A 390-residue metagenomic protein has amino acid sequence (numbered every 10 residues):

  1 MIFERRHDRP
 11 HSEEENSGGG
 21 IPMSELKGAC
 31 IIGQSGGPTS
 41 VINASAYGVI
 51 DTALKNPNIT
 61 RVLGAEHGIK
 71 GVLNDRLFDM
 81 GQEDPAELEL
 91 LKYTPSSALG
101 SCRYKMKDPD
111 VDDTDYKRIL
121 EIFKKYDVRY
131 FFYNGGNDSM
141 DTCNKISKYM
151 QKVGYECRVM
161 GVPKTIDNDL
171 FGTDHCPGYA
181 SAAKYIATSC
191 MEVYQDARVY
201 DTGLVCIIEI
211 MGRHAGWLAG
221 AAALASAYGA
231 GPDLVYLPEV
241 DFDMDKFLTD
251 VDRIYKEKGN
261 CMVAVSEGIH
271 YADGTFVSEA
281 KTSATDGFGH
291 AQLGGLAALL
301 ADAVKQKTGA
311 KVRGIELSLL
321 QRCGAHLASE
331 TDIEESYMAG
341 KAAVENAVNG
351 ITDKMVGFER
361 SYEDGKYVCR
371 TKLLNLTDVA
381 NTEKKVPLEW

Functional and structural regions predicted by a protein language model:
S24-R76: N-terminal phosphate-binding or glycine-rich loops at protein starts, especially the Walker A/P-loop of NTPases
S35-G37, A65-K70, R103-Y104, G136-N137 (+6 more regions): Short, ordered loop/turn segments at secondary-structure junctions
T39-V49, V72-L73, D115-K117, N137-K145 (+5 more regions): Short glycine/serine/threonine-rich phosphate/pyrophosphate-binding segments that cradle anionic phosphate groups
N74-R129, D138-S139, I166, P177-A180 (+1 more regions): Glycine-rich oxoanion-binding loops at beta->alpha junctions
I122, Y130-G135, D141-E156, M160 (+1 more regions): Accessory alpha-helical/coil subdomains and C-terminal extensions that flank or cap enzyme catalytic cores
E279-W390: C-terminal non-catalytic interaction/assembly regions of soluble proteins
